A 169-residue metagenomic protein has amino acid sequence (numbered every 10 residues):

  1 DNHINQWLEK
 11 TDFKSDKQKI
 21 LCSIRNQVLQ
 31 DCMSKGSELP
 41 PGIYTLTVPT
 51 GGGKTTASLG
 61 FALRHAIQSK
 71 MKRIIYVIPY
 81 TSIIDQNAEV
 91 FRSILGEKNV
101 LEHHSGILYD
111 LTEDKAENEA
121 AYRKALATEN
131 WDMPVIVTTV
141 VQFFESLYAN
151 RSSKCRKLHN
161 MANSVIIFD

Functional and structural regions predicted by a protein language model:
D1-D169: N-terminal helicase ATP-binding lobe
